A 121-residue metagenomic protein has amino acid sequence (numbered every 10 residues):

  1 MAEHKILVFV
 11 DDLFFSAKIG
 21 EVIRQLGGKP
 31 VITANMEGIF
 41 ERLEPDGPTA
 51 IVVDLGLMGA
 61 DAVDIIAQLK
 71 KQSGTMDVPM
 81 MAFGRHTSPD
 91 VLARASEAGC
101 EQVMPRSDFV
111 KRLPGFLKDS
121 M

Functional and structural regions predicted by a protein language model:
H4-L13: Conserved acidic segment of CheY-like receiver
G28-N35: Short hydrophobic/Thr-rich beta-strand motif most characteristic of the beta2 strand and flanking loop of CheY-like
N35-A50: Acidic, metal-coordinating helix/loop segments flanking the phosphotransfer/catalytic sites of two-component signaling
V53-L69: Conserved phosphotransfer microenvironments
G74-P79: His-Asp phosphorelay/catalytic-motif detector in bacterial-type signaling
T87-Q102: Alpha4 helix (beta4-alpha4-beta5 surface) of REC/receiver domains from two-component response regulators
G99-K111: Output/docking surface of receiver
